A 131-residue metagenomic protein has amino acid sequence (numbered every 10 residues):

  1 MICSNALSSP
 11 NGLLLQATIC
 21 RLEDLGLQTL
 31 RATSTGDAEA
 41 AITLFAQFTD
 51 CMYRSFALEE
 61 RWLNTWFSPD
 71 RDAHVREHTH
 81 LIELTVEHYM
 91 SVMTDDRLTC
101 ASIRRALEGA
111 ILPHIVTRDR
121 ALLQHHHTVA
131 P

Functional and structural regions predicted by a protein language model:
M1-P131: Small-residue-biased structural context
